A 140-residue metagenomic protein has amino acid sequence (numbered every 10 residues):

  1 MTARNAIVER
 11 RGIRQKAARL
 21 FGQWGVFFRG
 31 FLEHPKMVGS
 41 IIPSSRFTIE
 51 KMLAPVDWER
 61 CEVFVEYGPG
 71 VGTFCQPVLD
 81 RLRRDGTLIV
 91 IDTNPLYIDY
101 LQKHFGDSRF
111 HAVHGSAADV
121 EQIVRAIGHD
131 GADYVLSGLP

Functional and structural regions predicted by a protein language model:
T2-W24: N-terminal auxiliary segments of SAM/dcSAM-dependent transferases
L20, F27-E59: Class I SAM-dependent methyltransferase Rossmann-like catalytic core, especially the SAM/SAH-binding loop
A54-R60, R81-L82, I127-G128: Glycine-rich helix-loop-beta junction characteristic of Rossmann-like nucleotide cofactor-binding loops
R60-G70: Conserved class I S-adenosyl-L-methionine
V71-R84: Conserved SAM-binding loop of SAM-dependent methyltransferases across substrates and taxa, primarily the Class I
T87-D92: Conserved SAM-binding motif I beta-strand of class I
I98-H129: S-adenosyl-L-methionine
D130-P140: Short SAM/SAH-binding signature in class I
